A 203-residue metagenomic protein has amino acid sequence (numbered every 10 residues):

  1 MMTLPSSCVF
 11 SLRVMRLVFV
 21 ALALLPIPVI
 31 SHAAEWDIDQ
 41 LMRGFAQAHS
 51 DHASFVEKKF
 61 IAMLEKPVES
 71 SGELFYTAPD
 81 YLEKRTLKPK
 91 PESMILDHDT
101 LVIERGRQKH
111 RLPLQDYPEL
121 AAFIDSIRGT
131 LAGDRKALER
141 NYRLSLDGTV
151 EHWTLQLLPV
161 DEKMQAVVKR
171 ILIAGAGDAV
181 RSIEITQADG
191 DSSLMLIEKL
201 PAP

Functional and structural regions predicted by a protein language model:
M1-R13: N-terminal secretory signal peptides that target proteins for export/translocation
R16-P28: Bacterial N-terminal signal peptides
I30-V56, F60-P67: N-terminal leader/targeting segments and the immediate start of mature chains
F55, L82-T86, L101-I103, L155-L157 (+1 more regions): Short hydrophobic/aromatic-rich beta-strand segments that constitute the beta-sheet cores of beta-sandwich/beta-barrel
K66-G72, D191: Amphipathic hydrophobic-ligand
E73-D125, S193, K199: An acidic-aromatic
R107-W153: Flexible, surface-exposed loop/linker segments and immediately adjacent secondary-structure boundaries
R135-P203: Gly/Pro-enriched, hydrophobic low-complexity segments that function as extracytoplasmic propeptides/linkers
